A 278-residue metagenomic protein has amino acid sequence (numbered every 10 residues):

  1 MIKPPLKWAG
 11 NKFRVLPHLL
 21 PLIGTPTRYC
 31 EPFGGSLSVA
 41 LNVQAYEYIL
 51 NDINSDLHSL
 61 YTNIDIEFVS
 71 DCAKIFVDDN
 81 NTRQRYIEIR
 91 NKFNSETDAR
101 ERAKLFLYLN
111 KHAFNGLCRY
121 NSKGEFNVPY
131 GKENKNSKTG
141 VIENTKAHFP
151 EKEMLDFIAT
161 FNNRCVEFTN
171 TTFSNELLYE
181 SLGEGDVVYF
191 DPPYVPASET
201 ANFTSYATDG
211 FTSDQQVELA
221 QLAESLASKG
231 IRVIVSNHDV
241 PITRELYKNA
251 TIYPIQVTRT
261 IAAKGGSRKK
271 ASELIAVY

Functional and structural regions predicted by a protein language model:
M1-R14, L22-I23, E67-Y189, V195-F203 (+3 more regions): SAM-dependent nucleic-acid methyltransferase catalytic core
N11, L22-N81: Conserved S-adenosyl-L-methionine
E31-P32, F190-P192: Conserved beta-strand/loop positions that form the S-adenosyl-L-methionine
F33-S38, E153-M154, N237-P241: Short, polar loop motifs at secondary-structure junctions
V39-Q44, Y179-E180, I242-N249: Short loop/helix-cap segments at secondary-structure boundaries that form the rim of catalytic
N202-Y278: Long, positively charged, glycine-interspersed low-complexity recognition regions
